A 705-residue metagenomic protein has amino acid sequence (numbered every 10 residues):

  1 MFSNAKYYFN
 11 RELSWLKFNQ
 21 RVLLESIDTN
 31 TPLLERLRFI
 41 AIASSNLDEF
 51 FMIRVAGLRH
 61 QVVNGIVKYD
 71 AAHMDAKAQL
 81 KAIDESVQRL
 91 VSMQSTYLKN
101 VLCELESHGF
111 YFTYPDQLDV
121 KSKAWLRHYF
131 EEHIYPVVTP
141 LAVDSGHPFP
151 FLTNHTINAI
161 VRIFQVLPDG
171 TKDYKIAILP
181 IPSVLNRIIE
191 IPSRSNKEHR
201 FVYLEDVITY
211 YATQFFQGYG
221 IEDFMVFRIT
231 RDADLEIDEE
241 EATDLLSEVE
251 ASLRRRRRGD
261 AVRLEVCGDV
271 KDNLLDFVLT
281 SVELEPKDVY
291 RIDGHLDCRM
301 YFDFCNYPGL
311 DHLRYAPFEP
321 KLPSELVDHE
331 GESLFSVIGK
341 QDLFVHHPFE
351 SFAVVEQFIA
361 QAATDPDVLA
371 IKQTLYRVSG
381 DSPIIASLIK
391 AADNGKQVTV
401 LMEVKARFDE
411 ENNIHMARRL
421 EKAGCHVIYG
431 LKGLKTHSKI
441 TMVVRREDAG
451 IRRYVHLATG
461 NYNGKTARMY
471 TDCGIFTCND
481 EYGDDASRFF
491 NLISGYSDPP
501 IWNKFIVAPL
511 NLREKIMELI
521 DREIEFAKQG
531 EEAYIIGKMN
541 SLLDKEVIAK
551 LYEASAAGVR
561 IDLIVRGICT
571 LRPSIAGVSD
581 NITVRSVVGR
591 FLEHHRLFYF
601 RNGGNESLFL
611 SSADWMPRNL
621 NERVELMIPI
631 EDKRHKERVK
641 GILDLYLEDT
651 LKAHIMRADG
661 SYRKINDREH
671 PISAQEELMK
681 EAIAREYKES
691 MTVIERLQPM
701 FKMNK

Functional and structural regions predicted by a protein language model:
M1-I535, E553-A557, C569-K705: N-terminal localization/anchoring segments of enzymes in phospholipid and broader phosphate metabolism
N540: Cofactor-pocket helix-loop regions in the catalytic cores of large enzyme subunits
K545-I548, Y552: Glycine/threonine-rich ATP-lid/beta-loop region of ATP-binding domains
R560-I564: Hydrophobic alpha/beta core scaffold segments
